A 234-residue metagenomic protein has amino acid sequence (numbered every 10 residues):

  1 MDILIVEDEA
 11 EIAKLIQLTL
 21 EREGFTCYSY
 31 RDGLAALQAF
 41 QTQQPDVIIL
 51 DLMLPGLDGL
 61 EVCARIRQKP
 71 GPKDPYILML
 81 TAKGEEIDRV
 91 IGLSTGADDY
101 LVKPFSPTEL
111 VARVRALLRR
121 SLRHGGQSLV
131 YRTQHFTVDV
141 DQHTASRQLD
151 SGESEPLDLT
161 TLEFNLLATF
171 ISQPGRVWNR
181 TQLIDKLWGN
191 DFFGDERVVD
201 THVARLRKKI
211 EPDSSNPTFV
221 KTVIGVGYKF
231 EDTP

Functional and structural regions predicted by a protein language model:
M1-R123: N-terminal/domain-start alpha-helical segments
D2, A116-V177, T181: Short, Lys/Arg-enriched segments at the junction into DNA-binding effector domains of transcriptional regulators
Y28, H135-T137, F219: Short, surface-exposed charged micro-motifs
A35, G225-K229: Glycine-rich nucleotide-binding loop
Q68-G71, R123-G125, L149-D150, E211-S214: Alpha-helix termini
L149-V226: Positively charged, aromatic-enriched patches within helix-turn-helix-type DNA-binding elements, predominantly
D232-P234: Intrinsically disordered, low-complexity protein-interaction/activation regions
